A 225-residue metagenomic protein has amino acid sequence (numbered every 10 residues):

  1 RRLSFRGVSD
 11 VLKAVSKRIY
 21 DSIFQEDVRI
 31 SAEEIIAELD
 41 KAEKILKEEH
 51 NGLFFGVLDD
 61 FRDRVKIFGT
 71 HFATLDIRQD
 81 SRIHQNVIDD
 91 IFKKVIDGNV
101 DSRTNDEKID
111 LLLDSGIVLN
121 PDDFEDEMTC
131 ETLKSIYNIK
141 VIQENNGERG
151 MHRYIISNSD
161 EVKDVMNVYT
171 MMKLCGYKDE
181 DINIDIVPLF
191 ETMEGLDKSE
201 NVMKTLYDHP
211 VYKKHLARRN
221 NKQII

Functional and structural regions predicted by a protein language model:
R1-D110, M128-E131, I184: Often metal-dependent polyanion-binding catalytic scaffolds in large enzymes
A73-L75, D80-K163, T170, L174-Y177 (+1 more regions): Active-site cores of enzymes that catalyze phosphoryl transfer or operate on phosphate-rich substrates
D179-N183: A conserved P-loop NTPase coupling/switch region
